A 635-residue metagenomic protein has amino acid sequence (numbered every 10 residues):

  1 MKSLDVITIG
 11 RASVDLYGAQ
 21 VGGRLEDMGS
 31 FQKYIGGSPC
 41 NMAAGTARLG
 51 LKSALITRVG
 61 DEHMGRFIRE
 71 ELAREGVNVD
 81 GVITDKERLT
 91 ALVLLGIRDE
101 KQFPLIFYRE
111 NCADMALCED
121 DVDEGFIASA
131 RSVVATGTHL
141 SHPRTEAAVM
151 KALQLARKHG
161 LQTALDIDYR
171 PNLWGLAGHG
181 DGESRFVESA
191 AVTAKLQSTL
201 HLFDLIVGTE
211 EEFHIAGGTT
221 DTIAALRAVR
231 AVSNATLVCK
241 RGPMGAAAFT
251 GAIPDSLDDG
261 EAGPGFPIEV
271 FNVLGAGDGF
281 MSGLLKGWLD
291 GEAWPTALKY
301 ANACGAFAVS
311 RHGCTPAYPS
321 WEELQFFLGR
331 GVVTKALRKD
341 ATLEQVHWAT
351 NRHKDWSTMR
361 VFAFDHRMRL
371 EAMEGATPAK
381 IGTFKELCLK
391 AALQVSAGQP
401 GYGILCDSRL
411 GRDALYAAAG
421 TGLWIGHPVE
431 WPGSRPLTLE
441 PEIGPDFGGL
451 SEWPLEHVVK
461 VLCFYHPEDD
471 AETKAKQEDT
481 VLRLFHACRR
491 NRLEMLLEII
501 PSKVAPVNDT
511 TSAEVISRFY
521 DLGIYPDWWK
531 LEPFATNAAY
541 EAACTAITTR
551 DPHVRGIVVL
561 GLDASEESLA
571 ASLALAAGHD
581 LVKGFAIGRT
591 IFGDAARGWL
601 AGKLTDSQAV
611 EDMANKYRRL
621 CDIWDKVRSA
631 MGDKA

Functional and structural regions predicted by a protein language model:
M1-I7, Q154-K158, T219-A341: Conserved phosphate-binding/catalytic region of the ribokinase-like
M1-N78, K101, L117, E269 (+1 more regions): Glycine-rich phosphate/adenosyl-contacting loop at the front of the ribokinase-like
K52-G137, Q325-V333: Conserved N-terminal subdomain of the carbohydrate kinase-like
N111-A116, P143-M150, S434-G449, D470-R483: Glycine-rich anion/phosphate-binding loops
S132-A228, A235, C239, P243-A252 (+1 more regions): Conserved beta-alpha-beta core of the PfkB/ribokinase-like small-molecule kinase fold
V333-D469, Y525, E567-A576, D580-K583 (+1 more regions): Alpha/beta catalytic barrel-like cores
F362, E498, W529, G588: Conserved, mostly hydrophobic/aromatic
T383-S396, I443-V458, H466, T473-K474 (+7 more regions): Alpha/beta enzyme core
